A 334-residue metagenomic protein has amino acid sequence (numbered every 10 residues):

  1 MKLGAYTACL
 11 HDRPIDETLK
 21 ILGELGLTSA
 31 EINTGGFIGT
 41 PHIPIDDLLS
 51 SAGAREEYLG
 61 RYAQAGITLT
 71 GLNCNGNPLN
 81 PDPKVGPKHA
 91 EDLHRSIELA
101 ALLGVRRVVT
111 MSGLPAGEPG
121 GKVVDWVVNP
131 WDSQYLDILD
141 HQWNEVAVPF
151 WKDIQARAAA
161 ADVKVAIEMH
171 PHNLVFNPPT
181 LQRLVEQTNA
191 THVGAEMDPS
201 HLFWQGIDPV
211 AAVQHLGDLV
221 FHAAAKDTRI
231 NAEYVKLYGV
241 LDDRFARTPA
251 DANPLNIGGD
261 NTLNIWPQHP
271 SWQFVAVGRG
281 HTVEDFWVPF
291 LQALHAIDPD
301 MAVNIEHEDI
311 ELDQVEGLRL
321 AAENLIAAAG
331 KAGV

Functional and structural regions predicted by a protein language model:
K2, G23, A30, L72 (+3 more regions): Acidic/histidine-rich catalytic cores of soluble enzymes
Y6-L10, N33-F37, C74-N77, G113-P115 (+4 more regions): Active-site beta-loop-alpha junctions enriched in small/polar residues
E17, E56-Q64, P78-A195, V288 (+1 more regions): Active-site acidic/histidine proton-transfer and metal-coordination neighborhood in alpha/beta enzyme cores
T18-I38, G104-R107: Catalytic domains of carbohydrate-active enzymes, especially glycoside hydrolases
E31-I32, L69-C74, R106-G113, V165-E168 (+1 more regions): Short beta-strand segments at enzyme active-site cores
N33-E57, S112-P119: Glycine-rich, proline-tolerant flexible connector loops at the mouths of alpha/beta enzymes
G280-A296: A short, acidic, amphipathic alpha-helical segment used as a generic capping/interface helix at domain edges
Q314-G333: C-terminal helical cap(s) of enzyme catalytic domains, especially alpha/beta-barrels
